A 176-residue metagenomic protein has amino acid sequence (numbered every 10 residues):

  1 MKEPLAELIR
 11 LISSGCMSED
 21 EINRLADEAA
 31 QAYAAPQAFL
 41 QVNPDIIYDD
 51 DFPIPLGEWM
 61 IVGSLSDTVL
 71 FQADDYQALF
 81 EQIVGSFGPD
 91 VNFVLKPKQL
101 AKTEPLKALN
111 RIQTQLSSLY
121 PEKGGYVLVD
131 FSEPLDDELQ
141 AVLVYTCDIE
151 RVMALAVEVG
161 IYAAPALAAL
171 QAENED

Functional and structural regions predicted by a protein language model:
M1-N92: N-terminal, charge-rich interaction modules
P4, P36, P53-P55, P89 (+5 more regions): Proline-rich intrinsically disordered, low-complexity coils
L25-A29, Y76, L100, E104 (+4 more regions): Solvent-exposed, non-transmembrane amphipathic alpha-helical segments
V42, F93-L95, A141-V144: Hydrophobic transmembrane signal anchors and adjacent membrane-proximal interface regions, especially in viral
S66-F131: Surface-exposed, low-hydrophobicity interaction/linker segments
Q115-D176: Acidic, proline/glycine-rich low-complexity IDRs
